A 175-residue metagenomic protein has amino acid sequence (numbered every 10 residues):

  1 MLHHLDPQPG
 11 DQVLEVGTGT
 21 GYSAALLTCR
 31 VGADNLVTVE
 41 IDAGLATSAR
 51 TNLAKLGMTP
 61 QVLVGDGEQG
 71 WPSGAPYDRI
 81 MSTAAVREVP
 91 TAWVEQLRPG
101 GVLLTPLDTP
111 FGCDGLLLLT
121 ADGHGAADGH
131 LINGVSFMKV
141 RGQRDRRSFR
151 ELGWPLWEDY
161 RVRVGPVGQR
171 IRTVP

Functional and structural regions predicted by a protein language model:
D6-L104, T109-F111: Conserved nucleotide-cofactor-binding alpha/beta core module
F111-P175: SAM/dcSAM-binding transferase cores
